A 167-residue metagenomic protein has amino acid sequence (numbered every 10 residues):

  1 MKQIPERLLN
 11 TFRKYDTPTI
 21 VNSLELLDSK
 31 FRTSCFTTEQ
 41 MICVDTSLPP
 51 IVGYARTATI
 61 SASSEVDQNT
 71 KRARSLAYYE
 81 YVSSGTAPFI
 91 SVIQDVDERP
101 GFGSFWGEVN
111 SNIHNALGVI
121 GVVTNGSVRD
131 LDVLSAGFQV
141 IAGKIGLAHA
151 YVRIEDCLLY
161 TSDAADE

Functional and structural regions predicted by a protein language model:
E6-A77: N-terminal low-complexity or amphipathic/hydrophobic leaders
F31-S34, Y54-T57, P88-V92, V119-V123 (+1 more regions): Structural motif
L48-I51, V82-T86, N115-A116, D132-L134 (+1 more regions): Solvent-exposed alpha-helices and their adjacent loops that cap or buttress functional pockets in soluble metabolic
Y81-T124: Extracellular/luminal Protease-associated
V96, G126-R129, I145: Short, ordered loop/turn segments at secondary-structure junctions
G103-W106, N125-G126, V133-A136, Y151-I154: A short secondary-structure junction signal
S135-L159: Phosphate/pyrophosphate-binding betaalpha-module
Y160-E167: Conserved small/polar residues in nucleotide/adenosyl-binding loops
